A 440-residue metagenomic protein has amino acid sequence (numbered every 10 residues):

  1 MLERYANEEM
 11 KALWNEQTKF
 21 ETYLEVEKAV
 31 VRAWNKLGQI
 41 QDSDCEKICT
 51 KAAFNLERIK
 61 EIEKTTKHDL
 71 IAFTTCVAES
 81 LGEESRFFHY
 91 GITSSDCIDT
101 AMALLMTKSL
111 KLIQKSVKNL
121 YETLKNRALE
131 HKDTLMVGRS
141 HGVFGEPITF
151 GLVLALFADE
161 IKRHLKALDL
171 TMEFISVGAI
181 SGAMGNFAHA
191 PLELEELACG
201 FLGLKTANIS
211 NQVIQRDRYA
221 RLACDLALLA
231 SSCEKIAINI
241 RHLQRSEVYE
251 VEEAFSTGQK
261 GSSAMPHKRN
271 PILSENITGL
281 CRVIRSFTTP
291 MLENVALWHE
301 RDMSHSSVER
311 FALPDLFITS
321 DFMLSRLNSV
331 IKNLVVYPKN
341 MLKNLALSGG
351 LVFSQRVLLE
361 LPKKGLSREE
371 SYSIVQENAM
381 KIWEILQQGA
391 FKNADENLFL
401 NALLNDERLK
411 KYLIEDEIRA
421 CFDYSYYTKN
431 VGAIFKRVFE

Functional and structural regions predicted by a protein language model:
M1-F187, L192-L197, T206, Q259-S262 (+3 more regions): A helix-coil-helix interface module used to build multimeric assemblies and to scaffold catalytic/cofactor sites
K11-N15, R58-K60, Q259-G279, R301-D315 (+4 more regions): Short beta-alpha connecting loops at secondary-structure transitions that line or flank enzyme active sites
V30-A33, I113, V117-L120, L124-R127 (+13 more regions): Amphipathic alpha-helices that form helix-helix packing interfaces
R32, L105-V117, L226-K235, I240 (+1 more regions): Alpha-helical support elements that line or immediately flank enzyme active sites and cofactor-binding pockets
F88, K205-S210, E252, T289-E300 (+1 more regions): A glycine-rich, basic-preceded beta-loop-alpha segment at the flavin cofactor/substrate interface of flavin-utilizing
L129-G151, E250-G261, H267-K268, H299-V308 (+1 more regions): Glycine-rich cofactor-pocket loops
E195-T288: Acidic, glycine-rich loop-and-beta core segments that form the ion-binding/anion-interacting portion of active sites
V283-L366, I374: Long, amphipathic alpha-helical stalk/connector segments used for oligomerization, subunit docking, or mechanical
